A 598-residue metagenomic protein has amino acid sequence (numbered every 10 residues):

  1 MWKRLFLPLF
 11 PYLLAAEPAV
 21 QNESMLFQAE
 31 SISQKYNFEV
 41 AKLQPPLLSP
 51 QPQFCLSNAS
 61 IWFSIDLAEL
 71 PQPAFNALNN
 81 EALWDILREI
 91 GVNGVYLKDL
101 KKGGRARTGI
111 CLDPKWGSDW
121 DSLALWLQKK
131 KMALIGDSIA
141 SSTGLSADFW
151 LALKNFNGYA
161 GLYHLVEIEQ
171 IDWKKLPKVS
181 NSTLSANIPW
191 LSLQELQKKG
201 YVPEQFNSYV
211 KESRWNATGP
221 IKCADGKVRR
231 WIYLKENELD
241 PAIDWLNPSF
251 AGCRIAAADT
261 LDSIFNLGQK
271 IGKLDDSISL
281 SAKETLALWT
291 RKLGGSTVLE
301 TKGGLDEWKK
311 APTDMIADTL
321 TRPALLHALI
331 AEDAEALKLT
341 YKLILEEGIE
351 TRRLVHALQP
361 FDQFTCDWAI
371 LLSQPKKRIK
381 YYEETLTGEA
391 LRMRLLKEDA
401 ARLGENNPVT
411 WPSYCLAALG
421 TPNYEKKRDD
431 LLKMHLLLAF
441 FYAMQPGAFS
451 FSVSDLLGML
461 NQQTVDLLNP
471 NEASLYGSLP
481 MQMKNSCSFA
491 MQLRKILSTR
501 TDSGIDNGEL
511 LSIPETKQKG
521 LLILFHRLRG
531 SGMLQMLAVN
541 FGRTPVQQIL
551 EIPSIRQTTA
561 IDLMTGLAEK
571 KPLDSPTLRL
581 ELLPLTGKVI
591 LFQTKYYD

Functional and structural regions predicted by a protein language model:
W2-A16: Classical Sec-dependent N-terminal signal peptides that target proteins to the secretory pathway
E17-T565, E569-D598: Active-site and adjacent substrate-binding regions of carbohydrate-active enzymes
